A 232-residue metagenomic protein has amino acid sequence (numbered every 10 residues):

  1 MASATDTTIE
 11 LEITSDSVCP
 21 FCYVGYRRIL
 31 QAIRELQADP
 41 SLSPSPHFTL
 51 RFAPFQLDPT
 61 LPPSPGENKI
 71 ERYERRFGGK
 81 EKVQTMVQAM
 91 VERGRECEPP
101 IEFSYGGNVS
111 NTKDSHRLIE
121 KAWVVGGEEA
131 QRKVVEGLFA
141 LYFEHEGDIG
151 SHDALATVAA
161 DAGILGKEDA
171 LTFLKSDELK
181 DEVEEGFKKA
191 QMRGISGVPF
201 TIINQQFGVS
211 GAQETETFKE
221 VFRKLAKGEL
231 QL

Functional and structural regions predicted by a protein language model:
M1-T5: Plant-biased recognition of short, low-complexity, intrinsically disordered N-terminal tails
T8-T14, V18, G25-S41, F52 (+2 more regions): C-terminal cap of thioredoxin/glutaredoxin-like
P20, G78-E81, L174: Short, surface-exposed alpha-helical recognition segments that flank or form part of ligand/macromolecule-binding
R27-H145: Structural alpha/beta surface segment adjacent to cysteine/selenocysteine redox centers across thiol/disulfide enzymes
